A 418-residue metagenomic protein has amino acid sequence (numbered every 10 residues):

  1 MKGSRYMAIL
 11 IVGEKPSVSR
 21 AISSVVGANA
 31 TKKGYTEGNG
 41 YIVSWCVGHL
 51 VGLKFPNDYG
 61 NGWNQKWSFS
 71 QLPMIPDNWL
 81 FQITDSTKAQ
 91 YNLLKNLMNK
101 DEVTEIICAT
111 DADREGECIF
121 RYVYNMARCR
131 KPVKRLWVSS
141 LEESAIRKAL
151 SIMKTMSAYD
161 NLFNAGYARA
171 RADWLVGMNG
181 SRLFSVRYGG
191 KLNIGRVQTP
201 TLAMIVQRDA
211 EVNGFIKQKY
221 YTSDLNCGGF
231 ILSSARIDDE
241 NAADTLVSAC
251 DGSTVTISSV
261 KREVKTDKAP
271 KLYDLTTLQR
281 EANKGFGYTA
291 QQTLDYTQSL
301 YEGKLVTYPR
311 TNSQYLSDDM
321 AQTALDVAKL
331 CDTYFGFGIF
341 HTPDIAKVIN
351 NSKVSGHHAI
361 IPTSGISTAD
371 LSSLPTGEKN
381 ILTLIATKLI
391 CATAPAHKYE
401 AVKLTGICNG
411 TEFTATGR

Functional and structural regions predicted by a protein language model:
M1-A170, W174, P343: Intrinsically disordered, low-complexity regulatory segments
G3, A30-Y35, M156-N161, R182-V186 (+3 more regions): Active-site phosphate-binding and catalytic loops of NTP-dependent enzymes
M7-A8, A109-A112, G189-K191, R262-K271 (+2 more regions): Conserved short loop/turn motifs at secondary-structure junctions
V18, G116-I119, N164, A168 (+6 more regions): Hydrophobic (often cysteine-bearing) scaffold residues that line and stabilize catalytic clefts of nucleotide/cofactor
V26, A30, D101, M126-K131 (+9 more regions): A generic secondary-structure signal for well-formed alpha-helical elements
I42, L50-T84, N96, L192-Q298 (+3 more regions): Long, highly charged, low-complexity internal segments
C118, Y167-S181, L225-C227, K265-T277 (+2 more regions): Core structural elements
Y159-N164, L175, Y296, G303-T383 (+1 more regions): Extended, highly charged linker/hinge segments and catalytic-adjacent loops that couple domains and form adaptable
